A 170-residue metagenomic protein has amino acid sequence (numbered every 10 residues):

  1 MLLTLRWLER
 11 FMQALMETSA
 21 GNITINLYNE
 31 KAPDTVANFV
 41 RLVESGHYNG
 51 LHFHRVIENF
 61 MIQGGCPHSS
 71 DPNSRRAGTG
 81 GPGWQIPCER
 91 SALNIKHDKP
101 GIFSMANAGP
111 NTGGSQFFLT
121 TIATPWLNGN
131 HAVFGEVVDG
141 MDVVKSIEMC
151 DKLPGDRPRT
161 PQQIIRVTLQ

Functional and structural regions predicted by a protein language model:
M1-Q170: Cyclophilin-like peptidyl-prolyl cis-trans isomerases
